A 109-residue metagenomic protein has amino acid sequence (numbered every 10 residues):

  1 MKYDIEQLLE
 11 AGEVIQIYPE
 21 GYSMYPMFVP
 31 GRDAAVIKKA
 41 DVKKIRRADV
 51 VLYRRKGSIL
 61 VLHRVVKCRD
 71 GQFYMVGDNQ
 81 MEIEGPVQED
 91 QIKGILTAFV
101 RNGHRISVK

Functional and structural regions predicted by a protein language model:
M1-K109: Extended hydrophobic leader/signal-anchor segments used for secretion and membrane insertion
